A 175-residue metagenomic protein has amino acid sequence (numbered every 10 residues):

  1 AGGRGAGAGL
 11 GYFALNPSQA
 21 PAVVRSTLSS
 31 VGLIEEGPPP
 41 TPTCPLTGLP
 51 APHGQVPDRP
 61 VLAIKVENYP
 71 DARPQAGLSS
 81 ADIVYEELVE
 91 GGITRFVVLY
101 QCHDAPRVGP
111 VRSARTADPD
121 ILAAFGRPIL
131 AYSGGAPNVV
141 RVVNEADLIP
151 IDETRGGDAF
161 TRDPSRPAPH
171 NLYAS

Functional and structural regions predicted by a protein language model:
G3-R25: Hydrophobic single-pass membrane-insertion segments
A20-I83, E90-S175: A surface/extracellular/periplasmic glyco- and lipid-processing/surface-interacting theme
